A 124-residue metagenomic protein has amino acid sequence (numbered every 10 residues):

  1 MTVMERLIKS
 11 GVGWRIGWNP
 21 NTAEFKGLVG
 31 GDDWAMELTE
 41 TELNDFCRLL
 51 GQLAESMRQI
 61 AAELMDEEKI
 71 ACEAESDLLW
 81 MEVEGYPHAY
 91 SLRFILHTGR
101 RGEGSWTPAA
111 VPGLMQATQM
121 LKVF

Functional and structural regions predicted by a protein language model:
M1-F124: Positively charged, low-complexity terminal tracts and the immediately adjacent first secondary-structure elements
